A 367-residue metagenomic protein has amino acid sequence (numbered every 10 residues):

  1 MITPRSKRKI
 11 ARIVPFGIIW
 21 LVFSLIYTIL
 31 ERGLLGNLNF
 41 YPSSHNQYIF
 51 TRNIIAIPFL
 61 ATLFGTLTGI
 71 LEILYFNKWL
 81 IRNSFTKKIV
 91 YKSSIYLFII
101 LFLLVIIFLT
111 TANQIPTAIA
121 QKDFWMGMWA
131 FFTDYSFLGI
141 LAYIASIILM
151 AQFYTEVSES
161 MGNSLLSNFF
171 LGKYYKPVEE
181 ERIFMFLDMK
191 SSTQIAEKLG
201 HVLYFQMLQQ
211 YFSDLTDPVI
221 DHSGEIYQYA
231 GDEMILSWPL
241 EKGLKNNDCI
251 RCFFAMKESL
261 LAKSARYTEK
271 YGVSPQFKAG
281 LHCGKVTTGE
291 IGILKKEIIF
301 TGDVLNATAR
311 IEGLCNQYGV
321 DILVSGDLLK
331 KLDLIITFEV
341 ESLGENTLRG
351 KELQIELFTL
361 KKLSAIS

Functional and structural regions predicted by a protein language model:
M1-A61: Membrane-anchoring hydrophobic segments
L34-I55, F108-A145: Alpha-helical transmembrane segments and their interfaces in multipass membrane proteins
L67-N77, F85-Y135: Hydrophobic transmembrane alpha-helices
A118-E180: Regulatory cytosolic signal-relay segments
P177-R251: Catalytic NTP-binding/metal-coordinating core of nucleotidyl cyclase/transferase enzymes
V219-D248, S264-D303: Catalytic core of nucleotidyl cyclases, primarily class III adenylyl/guanylyl cyclases
H282, D303-G326: Catalytic/regulatory signature loops of cyclic-dinucleotide turnover enzymes and related class III nucleotidyl cyclases
Q317-S367: Cytosolic regulatory/linker segments at or just downstream of nucleotide-handling modules in signal-transduction
